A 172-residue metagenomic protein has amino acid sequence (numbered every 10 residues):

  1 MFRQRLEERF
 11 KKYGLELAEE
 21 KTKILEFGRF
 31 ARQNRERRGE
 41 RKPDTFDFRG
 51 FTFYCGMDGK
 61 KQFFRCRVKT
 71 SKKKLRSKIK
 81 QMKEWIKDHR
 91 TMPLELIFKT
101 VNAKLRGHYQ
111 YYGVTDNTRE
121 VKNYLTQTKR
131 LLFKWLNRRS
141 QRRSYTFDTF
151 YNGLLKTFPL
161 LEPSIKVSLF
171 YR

Functional and structural regions predicted by a protein language model:
M1-R172: Non-catalytic terminal/accessory segments
